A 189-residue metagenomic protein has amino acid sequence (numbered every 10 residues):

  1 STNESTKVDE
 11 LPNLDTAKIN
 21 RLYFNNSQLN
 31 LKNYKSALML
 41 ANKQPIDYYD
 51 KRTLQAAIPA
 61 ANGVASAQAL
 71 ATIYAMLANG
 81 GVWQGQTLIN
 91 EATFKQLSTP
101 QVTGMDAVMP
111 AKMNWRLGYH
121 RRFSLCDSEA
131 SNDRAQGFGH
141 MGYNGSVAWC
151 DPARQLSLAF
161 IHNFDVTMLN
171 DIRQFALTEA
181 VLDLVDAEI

Functional and structural regions predicted by a protein language model:
N3-I189: Catalytic loop of the DD-peptidase/beta-lactamase superfamily, centered on the K-T-G motif and neighboring
